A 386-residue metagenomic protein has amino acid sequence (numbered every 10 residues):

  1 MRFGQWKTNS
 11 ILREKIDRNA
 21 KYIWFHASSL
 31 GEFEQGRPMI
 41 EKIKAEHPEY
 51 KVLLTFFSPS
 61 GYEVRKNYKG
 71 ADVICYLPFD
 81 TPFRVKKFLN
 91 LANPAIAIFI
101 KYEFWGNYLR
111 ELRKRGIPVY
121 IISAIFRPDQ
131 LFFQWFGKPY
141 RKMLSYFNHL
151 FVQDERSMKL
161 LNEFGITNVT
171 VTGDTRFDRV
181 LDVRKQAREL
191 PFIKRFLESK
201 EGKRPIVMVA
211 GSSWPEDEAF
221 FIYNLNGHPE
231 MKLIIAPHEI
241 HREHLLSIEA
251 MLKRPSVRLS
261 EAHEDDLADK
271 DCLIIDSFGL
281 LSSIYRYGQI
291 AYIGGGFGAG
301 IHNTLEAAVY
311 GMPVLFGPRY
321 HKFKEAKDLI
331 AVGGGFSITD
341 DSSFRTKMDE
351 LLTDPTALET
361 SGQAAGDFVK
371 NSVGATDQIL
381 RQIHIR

Functional and structural regions predicted by a protein language model:
R2-Q186, L190-P191, S199, V209 (+3 more regions): Active-site and donor-binding regions of nucleotide-sugar-utilizing enzymes
R65-K69, L245-K253, D328: Short, aromatic/basic amphipathic alpha-helical patches
R84, Y108, P139, D217 (+6 more regions): Short acidic active-site motifs
I117-V119, S256, V314: Hydrophobic beta-strand scaffold residues
F147, E163-F164, L281-D367: Catalytic binding pocket for nucleotide-activated donors in carbohydrate/polymer assembly enzymes
R176, V257-A299, N303-T304: Donor nucleotide-activated moiety binding/catalytic core segment of transferases that use nucleotide-activated donors
F177-L181, K194-F196, V207-A262, D269 (+1 more regions): Inter-lobe coupling/hinge segments of SF2-like helicase ATPases
S372-R386: C-terminal alpha-helical cap of glycosyltransferases
